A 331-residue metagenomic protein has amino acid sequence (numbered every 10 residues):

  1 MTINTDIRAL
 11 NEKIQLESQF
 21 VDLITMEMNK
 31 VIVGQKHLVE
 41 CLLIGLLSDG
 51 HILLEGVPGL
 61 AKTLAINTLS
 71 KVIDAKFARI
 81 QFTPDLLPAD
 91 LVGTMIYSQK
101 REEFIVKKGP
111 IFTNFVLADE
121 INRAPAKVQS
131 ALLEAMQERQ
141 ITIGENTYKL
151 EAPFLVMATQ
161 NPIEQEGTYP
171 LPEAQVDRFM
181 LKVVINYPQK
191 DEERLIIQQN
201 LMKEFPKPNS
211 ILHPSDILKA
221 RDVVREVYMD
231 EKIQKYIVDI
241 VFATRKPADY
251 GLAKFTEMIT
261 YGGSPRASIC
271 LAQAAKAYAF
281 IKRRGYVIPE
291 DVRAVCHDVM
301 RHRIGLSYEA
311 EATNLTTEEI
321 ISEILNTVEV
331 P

Functional and structural regions predicted by a protein language model:
M1-A9, I14-Q15, P247-P331: C-terminal engagement/docking regions of AAA+ P-loop ATPases
N11-S18, V31, T168, K182-K254 (+4 more regions): Conserved C-terminal "switch" segment of AAA+ ATPases
I14-L60, F242: Pre-Walker A (pre-P-loop) alpha-helix and adjacent loop at the N terminus of AAA/AAA+ ATPase modules, a conserved
C41-I44, Y97-L117, N146: Conserved alpha-helical scaffold flanking the Walker A/P-loop in AAA+ ATPase domains
L46-T83: Walker A/P-loop
I52, V116, F154: Conserved beta-strand position immediately N-terminal to the Walker
G56, D119-E120, A131: Walker B catalytic acidic pair
S98-E103, E120, A124-V128, M136-V227 (+1 more regions): Canonical AAA+ ATPase core
